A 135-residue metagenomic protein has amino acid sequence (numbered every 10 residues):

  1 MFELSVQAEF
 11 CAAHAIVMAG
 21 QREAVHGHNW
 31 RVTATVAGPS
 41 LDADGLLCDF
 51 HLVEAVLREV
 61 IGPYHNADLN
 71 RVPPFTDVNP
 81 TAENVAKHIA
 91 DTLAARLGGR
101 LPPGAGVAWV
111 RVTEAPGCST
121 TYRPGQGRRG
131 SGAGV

Functional and structural regions predicted by a protein language model:
M1-V135: Charge-rich, low-complexity N-terminal segments
